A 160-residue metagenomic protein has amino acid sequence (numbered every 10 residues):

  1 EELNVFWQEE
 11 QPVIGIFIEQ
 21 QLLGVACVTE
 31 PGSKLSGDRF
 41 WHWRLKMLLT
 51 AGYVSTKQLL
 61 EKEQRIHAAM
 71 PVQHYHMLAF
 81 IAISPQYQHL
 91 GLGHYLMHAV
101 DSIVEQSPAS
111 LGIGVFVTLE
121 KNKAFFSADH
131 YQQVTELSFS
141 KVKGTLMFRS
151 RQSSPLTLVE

Functional and structural regions predicted by a protein language model:
E1-P12, I18, C27: Active-site rim helix/loop that mediates acceptor-substrate recognition in acyltransferases
I16-E19, R149-R151: Active-site beta-strand termini and strand-to-loop segments that position acidic
L22-F80: Conserved acyl-donor/pantetheine-binding loop and adjacent beta-alpha core of acyl/acetyltransferases and related
Q73-H76, V104-T118: Conserved GNAT acetyl-CoA-binding A-motif
A79-Q88, G114-A124: Conserved beta-strand-loop-alpha-helix junction that forms the acyl-donor binding cleft
I83, H89-I103: Conserved acetyl-CoA-binding loop-helix of GNAT-fold acetyltransferases
H94, Q106-A109, L119-E136, S140: Conserved active-site alpha-helix within GNAT-family acetyltransferase domains
L111, F116-K123, F139-E160: C-terminal "cap" of GNAT-fold acetyltransferases
